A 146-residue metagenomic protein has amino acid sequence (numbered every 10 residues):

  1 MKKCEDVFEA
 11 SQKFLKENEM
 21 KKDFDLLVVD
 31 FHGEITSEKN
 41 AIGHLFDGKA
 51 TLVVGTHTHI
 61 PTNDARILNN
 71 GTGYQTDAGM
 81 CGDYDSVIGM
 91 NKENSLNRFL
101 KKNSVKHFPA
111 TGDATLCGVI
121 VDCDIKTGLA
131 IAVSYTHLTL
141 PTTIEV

Functional and structural regions predicted by a protein language model:
M1-F24: Binuclear metal-dependent hydrolase catalytic cores centered on His/Asp/Glu-rich metal-binding motifs
V28, H57, V121: Divalent metal-coordination and catalytic microenvironments
H32-G33: Active-site rim beta-loop-alpha module in soluble metabolic enzymes
T36-P109: Conserved beta-sheet core of the metallophosphoesterase superfamily
N69-N70, D122-L129: Short acidic-glycine loop/turn motifs at beta-strand connectors
C117-V119: Long, charged alpha-helical interface segments
T136-T142: Conserved small/polar residues in nucleotide/adenosyl-binding loops
